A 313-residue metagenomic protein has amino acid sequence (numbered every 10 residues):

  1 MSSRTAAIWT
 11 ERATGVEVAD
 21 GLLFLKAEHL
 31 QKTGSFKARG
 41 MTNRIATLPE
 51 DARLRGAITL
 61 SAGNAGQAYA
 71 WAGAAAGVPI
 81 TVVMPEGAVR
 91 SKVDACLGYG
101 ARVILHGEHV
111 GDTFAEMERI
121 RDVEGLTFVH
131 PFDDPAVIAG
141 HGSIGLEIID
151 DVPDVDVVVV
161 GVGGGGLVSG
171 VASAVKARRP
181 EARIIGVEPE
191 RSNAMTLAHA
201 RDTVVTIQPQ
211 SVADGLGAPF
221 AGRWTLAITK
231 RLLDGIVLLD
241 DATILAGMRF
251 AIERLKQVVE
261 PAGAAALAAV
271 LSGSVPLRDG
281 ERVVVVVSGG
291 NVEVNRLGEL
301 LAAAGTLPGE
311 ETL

Functional and structural regions predicted by a protein language model:
M1-L313: PLP-dependent amino-acid enzyme catalytic core
